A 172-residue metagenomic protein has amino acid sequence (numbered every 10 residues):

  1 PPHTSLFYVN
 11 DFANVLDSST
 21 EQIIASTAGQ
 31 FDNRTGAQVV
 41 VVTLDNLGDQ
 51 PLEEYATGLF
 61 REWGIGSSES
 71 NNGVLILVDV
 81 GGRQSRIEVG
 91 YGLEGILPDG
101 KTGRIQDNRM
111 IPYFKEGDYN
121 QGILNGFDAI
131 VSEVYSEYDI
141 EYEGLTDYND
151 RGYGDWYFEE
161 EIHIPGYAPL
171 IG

Functional and structural regions predicted by a protein language model:
P1-A168: Folded, non-transmembrane soluble domains that reside on the lumenal/extracytoplasmic side of membranes
L170-G172: Alpha-helical membrane-embedded segments
